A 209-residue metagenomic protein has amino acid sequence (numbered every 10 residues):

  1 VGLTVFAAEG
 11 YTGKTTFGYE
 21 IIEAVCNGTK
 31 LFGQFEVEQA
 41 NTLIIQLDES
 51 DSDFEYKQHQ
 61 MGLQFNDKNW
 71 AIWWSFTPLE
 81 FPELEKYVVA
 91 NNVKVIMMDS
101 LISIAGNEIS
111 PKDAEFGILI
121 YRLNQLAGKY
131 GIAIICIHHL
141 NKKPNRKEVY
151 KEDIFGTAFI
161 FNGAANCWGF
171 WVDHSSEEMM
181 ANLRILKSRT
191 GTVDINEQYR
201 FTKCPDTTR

Functional and structural regions predicted by a protein language model:
V1, L31-F32: Pre-Walker A adenine-sensing motif
V1-T4, A40: Pre-Walker A (Motif I) flank of P-loop NTPase domains
L3-A7, G106-N107: Short small-residue beta-strand/loop micro-motif enriched in glycine and branched aliphatics
V5-A7, Y11, T15-T16, F35-V37 (+3 more regions): Phosphate-binding/switch region of NTP-binding enzymes
T12, K30, E36-Q125, T202-D206: Conserved inter-motif catalytic segment of the P-loop NTP-binding fold
F17, I21: Hydrophobic positions on the alpha1 helix immediately C-terminal to the Walker A/P-loop
C26: Gly/Ala-rich phosphate-binding loop of Rossmann-like dinucleotide-binding domains, activating on the conserved
